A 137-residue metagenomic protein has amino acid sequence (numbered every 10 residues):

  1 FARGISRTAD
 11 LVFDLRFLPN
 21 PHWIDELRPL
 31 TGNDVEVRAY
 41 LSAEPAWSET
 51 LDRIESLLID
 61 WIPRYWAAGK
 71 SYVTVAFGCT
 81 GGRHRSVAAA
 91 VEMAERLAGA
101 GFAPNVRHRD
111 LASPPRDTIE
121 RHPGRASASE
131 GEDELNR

Functional and structural regions predicted by a protein language model:
F1-V75, A98-A100, D110-R137: C-terminal accessory "lid"/substrate-recognition subdomains
S71-A94: Catalytic cysteine-centered active loop of the rhodanese-like fold, especially the PTP/DSP P-loop
A94-P104: Post-Walker A helix-loop "phosphate-sensing" segment adjacent to the P-loop in P-loop NTPases
V106-H108: A structural preference for short, hydrophobic beta-strand core positions in alpha/beta folds
